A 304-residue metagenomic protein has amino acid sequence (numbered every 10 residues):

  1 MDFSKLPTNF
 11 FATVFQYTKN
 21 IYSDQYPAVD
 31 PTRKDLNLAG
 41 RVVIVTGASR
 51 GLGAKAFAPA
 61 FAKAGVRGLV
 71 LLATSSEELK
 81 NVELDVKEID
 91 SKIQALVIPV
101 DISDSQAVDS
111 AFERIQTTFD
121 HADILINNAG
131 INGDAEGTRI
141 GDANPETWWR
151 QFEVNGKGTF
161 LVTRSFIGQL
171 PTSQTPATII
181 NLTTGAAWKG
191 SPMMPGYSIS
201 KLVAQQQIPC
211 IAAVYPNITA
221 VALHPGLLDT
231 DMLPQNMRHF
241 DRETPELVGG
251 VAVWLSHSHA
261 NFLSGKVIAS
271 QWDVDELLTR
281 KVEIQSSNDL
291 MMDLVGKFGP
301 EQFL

Functional and structural regions predicted by a protein language model:
F3-F10, V14-I21, Q25, A222-L223 (+1 more regions): C-terminal helical subdomain
P31-L69: Canonical Rossmann dinucleotide-binding motif of NAD(H)/NADP(H)-dependent dehydrogenases/reductases, specifically
V66-V82: Conserved glycine-rich Rossmann-like NAD(P)H-binding loop of the short-chain dehydrogenase/reductase
S76-E77, P99-A111, P145: The beta1-alpha1 cofactor-binding region of Rossmann-like NAD(H)/NADP(H)-dependent oxidoreductases
S110-T117, E136-D142, E146-E153: Active-site Tyr-X3-Lys motif and surrounding loop/helix of classical short-chain dehydrogenase/reductase
I131-N132, D142-P145, P171-P216, G226-L228 (+1 more regions): Catalytic loop of short-chain dehydrogenase/reductase
T163-R164, P209: A short, exposed helix-loop element centered on a Lys and neighboring polar residues
